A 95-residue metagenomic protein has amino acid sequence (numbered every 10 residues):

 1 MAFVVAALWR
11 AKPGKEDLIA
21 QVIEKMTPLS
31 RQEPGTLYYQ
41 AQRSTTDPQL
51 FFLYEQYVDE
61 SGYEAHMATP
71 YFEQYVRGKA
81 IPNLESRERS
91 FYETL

Functional and structural regions predicted by a protein language model:
M1-A2, L95: Absolute protein N-terminus
F3-R10, Q40-M67: Short, well-ordered beta-strand segments in beta-rich or mixed alpha/beta enzyme and ligand-binding folds
K12-G14, V58, L95: Short loop segments at secondary-structure junctions
K15-Y38, Y71-A80: Short amphipathic alpha-helical segments
A41-D47, V76-L95: Glycine-rich beta-strand-turn "strand-cap" elements at beta-sheet edges
